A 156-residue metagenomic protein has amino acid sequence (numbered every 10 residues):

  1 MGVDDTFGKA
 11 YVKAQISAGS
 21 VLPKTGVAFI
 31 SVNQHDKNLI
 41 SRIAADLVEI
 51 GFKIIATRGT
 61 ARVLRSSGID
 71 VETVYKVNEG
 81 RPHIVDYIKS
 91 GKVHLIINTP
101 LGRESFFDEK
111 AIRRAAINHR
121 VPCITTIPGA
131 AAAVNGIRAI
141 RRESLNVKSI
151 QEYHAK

Functional and structural regions predicted by a protein language model:
M1-T73, V77-P122, A130-A133, E143 (+1 more regions): ATP-dependent carboxylate/acyl-activation modules
T126: Extended, alpha-helix-rich binding/interface surfaces that flank or overlap catalytic cores and mediate recognition
I137-R138: Histidine/acidic-residue-rich catalytic or RNA/ligand-binding cores of hydrolases and nuclease-related proteins
